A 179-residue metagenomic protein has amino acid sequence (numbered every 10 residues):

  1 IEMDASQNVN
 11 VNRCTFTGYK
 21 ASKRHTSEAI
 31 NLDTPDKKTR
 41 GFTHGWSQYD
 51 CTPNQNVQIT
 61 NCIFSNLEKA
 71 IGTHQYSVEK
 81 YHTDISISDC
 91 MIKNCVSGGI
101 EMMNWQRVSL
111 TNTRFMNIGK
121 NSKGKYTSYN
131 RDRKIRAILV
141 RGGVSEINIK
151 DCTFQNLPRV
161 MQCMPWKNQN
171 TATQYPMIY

Functional and structural regions predicted by a protein language model:
I1-C14, L32-N61, Y76-S88, N104-N112 (+3 more regions): Surface-exposed loop/turn motifs in large extracellular/passenger domains
I1-D4, Y19-A29, R40-F42, E68-H74 (+4 more regions): Short glycine/acidic-rich loop motifs that flank beta-strands on beta-rich extracellular proteins
